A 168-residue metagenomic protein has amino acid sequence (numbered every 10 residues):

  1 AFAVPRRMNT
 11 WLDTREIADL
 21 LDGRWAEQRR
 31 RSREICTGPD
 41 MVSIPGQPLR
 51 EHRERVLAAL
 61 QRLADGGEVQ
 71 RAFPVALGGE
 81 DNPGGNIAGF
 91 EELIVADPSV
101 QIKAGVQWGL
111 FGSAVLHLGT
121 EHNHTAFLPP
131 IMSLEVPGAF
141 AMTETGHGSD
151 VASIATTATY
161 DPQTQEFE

Functional and structural regions predicted by a protein language model:
A1-G138, G148-S149, Y160-F167: Amphipathic, small/basic residue-rich leader segments at the start of a protein or domain
T143: Cytosolic ligand/metal-binding cores
A155-A158: Hydrophobic/aromatic beta-strand elements that line small-molecule binding cavities or substrate pockets in beta-rich
